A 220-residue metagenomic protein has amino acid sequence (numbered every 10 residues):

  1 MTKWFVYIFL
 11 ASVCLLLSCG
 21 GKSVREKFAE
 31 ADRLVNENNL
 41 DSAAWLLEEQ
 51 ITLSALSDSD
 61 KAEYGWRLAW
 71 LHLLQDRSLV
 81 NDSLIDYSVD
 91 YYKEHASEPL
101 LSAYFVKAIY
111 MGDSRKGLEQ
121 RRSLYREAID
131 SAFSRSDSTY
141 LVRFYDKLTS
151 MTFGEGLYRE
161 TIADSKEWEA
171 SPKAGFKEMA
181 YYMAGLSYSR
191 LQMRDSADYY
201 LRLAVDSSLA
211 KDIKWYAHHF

Functional and structural regions predicted by a protein language model:
M1-V6: Positively charged n-region of N-terminal signal peptides that target proteins for export
Y7-L16: Bacterial N-terminal signal peptides
C19-F220: A "functional boundary" signal
